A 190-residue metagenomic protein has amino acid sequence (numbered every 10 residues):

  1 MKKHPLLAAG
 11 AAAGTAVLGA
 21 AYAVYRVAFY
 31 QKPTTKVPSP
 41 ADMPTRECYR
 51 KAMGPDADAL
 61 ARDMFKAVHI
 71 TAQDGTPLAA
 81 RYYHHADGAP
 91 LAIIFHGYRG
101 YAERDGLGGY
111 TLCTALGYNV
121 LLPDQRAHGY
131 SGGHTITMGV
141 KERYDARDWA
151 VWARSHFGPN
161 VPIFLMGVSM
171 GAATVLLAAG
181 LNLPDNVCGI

Functional and structural regions predicted by a protein language model:
A8-I70: An N-terminal hydrophobic leader/cap segment in hydrolases
Q73-Y83: A short loop-to-beta-strand scaffold at the N-terminal edge of the catalytic core in hydrolase folds
A89-G97: Short beta-strand element of the alpha/beta-hydrolase
Y98-L112, Q125: The serine-hydrolase catalytic nucleophile loop
L107, R147, L176-G180: Short, hydrophobic alpha-helix immediately C-terminal to the catalytic nucleophile
C113-G132: Conserved alpha/beta-hydrolase
I136-F157: Alpha/beta-hydrolase active-site loop
W152-H156, V161-I190: Primarily recognizes the serine-hydrolase "nucleophile elbow" in alpha/beta-hydrolase and SGNH/GDSL folds
